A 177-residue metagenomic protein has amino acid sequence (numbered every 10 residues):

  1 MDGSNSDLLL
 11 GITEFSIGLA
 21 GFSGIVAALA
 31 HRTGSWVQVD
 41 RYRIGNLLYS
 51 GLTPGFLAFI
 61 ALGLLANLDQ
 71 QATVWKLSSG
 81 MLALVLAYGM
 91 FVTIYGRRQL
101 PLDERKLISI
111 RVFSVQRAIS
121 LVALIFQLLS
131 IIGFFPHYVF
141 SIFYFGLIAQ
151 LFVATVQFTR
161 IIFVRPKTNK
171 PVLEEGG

Functional and structural regions predicted by a protein language model:
M1-L9, L62-W75, I131-I142: Helix-coil boundary and interhelical linker segments in multi-pass alpha-helical membrane proteins
G3-G18, Q71-L86, F145-A149: Alpha-helical transmembrane segments
D7-S16, W36-L52, L77-G80, R111-S114: Alpha-helical transmembrane segments of integral membrane proteins, especially early/N-terminal helices
E14-T33: N-terminal signal-anchor/start-transfer transmembrane helix
A27-W36, I94-P101, I161: C-terminal ends of transmembrane helices
N46-L65: A generic, lipid-embedded transmembrane alpha helix
G63-Q127: Membrane-proximal helix-loop-helix units in multi-pass membrane proteins
I110-G177: Glycine-rich, aromatic-bearing surface loops/beta-hairpins
